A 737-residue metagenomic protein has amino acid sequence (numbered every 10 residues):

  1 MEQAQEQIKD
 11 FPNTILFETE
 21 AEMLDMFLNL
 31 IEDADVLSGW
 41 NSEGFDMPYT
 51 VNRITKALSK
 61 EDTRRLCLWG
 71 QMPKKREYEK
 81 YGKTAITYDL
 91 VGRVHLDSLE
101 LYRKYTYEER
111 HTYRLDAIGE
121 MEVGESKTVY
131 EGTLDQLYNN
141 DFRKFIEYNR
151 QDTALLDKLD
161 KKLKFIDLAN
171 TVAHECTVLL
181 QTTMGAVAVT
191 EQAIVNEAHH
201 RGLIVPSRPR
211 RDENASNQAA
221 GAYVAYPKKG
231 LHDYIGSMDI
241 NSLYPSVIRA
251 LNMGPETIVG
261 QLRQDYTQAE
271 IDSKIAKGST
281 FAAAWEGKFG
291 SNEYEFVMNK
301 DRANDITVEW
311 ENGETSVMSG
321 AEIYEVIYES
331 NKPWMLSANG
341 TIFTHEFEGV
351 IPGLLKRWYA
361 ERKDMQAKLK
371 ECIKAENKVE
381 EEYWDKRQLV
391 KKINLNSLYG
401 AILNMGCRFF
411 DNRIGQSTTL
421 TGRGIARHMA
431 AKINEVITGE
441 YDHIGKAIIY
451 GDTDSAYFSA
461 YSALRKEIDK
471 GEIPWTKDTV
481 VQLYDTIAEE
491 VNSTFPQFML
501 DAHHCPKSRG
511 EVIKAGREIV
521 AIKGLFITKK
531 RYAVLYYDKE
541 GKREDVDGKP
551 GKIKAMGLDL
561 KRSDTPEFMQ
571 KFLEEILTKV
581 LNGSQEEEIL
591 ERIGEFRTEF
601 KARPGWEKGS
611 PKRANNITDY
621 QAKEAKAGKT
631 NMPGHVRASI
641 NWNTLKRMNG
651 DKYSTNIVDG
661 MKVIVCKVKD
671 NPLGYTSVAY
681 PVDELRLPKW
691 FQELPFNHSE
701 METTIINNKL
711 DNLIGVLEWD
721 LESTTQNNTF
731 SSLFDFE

Functional and structural regions predicted by a protein language model:
Q3-T14, E18, L37, M47 (+2 more regions): Active-site-proximal helix-loop-helix substrate-binding element of RNase H-like nuclease domains
E18-A34: Short, basic/hydrophobic alpha-helical segments
D35-E43, I449: Short glycine-rich phosphate-binding loop at a beta-alpha junction
Y78-Y88, Y105, D212-R408, T528-D547 (+1 more regions): Catalytic nucleotidyl-transfer cores of nucleotide-processing enzymes
K127, A426-T453: Active-site palm subdomain of RNA-directed nucleic acid polymerases
D135-A283, N377-K432, Y450, S459-Y461 (+3 more regions): Common nucleic-acid-contacting/processivity interface regions adjacent to the catalytic cores of nucleic-acid enzymes
A456-I487: Catalytic palm subdomain of template-directed nucleic-acid polymerases, centered on the conserved carboxylate motif
D485-E737: C-terminal, non-catalytic extensions of nucleic-acid polymerases
